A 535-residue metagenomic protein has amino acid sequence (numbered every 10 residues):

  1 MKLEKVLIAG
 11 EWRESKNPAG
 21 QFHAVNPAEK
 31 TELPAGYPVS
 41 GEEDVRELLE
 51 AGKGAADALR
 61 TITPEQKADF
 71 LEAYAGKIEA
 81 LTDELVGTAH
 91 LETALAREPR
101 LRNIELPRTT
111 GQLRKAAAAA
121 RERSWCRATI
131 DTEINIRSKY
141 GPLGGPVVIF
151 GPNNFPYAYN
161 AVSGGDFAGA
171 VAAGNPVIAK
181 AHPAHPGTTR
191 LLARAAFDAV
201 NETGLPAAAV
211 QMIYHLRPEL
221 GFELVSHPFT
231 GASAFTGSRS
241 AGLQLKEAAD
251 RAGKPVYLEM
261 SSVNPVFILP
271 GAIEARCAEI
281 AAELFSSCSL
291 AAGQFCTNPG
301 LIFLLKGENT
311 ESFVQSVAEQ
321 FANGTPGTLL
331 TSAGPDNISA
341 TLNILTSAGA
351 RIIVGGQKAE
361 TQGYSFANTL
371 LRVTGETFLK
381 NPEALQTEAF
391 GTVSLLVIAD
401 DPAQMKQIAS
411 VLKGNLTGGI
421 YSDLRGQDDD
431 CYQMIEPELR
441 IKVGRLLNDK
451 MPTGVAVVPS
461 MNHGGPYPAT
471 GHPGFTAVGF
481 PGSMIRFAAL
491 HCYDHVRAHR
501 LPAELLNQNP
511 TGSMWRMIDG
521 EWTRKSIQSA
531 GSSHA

Functional and structural regions predicted by a protein language model:
M1-N135, G169, S529-H534: N-terminal Rossmann-like NAD(P)+-binding subdomain of aldehyde/semialdehyde dehydrogenases
P18, W125-T203, T392: Conserved small-residue-rich beta-alpha loop and adjacent elements that most often cradle the phosphate/pyrophosphate
K30-T31, K67, A89, G174 (+7 more regions): Residue-level signal for inorganic ion chemistry
E32-A35, G204, T230, I302-L304 (+2 more regions): Conserved C-terminal structural/oligomerization subdomain of aldehyde/semialdehyde dehydrogenase
A56, R60, A75-T82, V86-A89 (+20 more regions): Structural signal for hydrophobic packing residues in well-ordered secondary-structure cores of soluble enzyme domains
K77, A195-E202, S240-K380, Q407 (+1 more regions): ALDH superfamily catalytic-core signature
I136-S138, Q211-A234: A structured beta-alpha segment of the ubiquitous adenosine-cofactor-binding alpha/beta core
A168-V171, L224, A248, I408 (+1 more regions): Hydrophobic/aromatic ligand-binding patch that stacks against planar heteroaromatic rings of cofactors or nucleotides
